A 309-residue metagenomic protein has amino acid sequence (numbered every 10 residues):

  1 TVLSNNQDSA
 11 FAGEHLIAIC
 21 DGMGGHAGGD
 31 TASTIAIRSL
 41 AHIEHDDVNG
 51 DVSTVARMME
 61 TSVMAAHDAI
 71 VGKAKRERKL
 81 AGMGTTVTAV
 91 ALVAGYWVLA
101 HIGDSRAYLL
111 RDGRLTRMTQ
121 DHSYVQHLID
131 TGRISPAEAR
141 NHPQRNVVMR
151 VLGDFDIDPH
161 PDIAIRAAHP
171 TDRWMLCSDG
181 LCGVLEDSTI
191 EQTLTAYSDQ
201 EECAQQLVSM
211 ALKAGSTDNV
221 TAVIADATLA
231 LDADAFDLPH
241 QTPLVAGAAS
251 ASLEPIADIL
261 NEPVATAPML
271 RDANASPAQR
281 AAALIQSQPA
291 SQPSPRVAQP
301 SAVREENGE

Functional and structural regions predicted by a protein language model:
T1-E309: PP2C/PPM-type serine/threonine phosphatase catalytic domain
